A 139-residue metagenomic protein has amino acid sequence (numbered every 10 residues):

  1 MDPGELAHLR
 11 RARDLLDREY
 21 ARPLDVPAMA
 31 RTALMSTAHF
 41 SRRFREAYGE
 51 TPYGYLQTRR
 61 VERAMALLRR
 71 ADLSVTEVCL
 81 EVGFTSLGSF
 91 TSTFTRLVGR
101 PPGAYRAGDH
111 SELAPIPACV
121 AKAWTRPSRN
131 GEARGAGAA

Functional and structural regions predicted by a protein language model:
M1-H39, A47, T51, R63-A139: Alpha-helical bundle regulatory/interaction domains
G54-L56: Short, basic-rich loop-to-helix N-cap that marks the start of a DNA-contacting helix
